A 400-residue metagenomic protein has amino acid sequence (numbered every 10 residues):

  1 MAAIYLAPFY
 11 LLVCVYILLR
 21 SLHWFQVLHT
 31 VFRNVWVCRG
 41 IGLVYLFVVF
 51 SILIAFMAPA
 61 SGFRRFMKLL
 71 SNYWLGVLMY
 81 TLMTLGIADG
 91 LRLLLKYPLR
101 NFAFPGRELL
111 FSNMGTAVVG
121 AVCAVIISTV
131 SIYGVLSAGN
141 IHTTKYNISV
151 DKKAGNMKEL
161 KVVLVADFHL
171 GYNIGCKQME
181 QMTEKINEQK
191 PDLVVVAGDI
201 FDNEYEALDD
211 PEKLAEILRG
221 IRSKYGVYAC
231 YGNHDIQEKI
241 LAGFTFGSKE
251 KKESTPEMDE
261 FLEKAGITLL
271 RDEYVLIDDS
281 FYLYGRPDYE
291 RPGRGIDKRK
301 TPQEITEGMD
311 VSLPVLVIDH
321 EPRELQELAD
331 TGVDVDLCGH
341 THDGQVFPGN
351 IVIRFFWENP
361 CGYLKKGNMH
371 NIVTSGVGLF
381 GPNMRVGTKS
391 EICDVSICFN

Functional and structural regions predicted by a protein language model:
M1-G139: Non-catalytic terminal accessory segments
I17, H23, I52, T81 (+7 more regions): Residue-level detector of solvent-exposed, low-hydrophobicity positions
L28-V31, V48, F102-R107, A117 (+5 more regions): Short, mixed-charge, low-aromatic patches
A138-K153, I186: Alpha-helical transmembrane signal-anchor/signal-peptide segments
K152-N400: Soluble catalytic domains of enzymes that build or remodel membrane lipids, polysaccharides, and related
